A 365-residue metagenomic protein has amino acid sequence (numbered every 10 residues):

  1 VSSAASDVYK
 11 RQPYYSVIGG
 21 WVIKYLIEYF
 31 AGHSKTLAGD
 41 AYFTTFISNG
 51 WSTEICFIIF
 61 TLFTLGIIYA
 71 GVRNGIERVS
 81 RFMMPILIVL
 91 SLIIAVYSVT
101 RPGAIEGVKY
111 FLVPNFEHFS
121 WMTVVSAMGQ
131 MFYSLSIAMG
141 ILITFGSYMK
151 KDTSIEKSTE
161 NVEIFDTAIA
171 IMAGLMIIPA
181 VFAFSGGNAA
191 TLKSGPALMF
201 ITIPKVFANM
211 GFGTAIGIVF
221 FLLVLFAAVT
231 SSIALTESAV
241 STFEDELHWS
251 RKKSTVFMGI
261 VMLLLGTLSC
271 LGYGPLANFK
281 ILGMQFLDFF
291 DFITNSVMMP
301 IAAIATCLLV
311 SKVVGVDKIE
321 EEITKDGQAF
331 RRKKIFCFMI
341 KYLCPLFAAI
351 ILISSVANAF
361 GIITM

Functional and structural regions predicted by a protein language model:
V1-A5, Y9: Single conserved hydrophobic/aromatic residue that forms the stacking wall/gate of nucleotide- or nucleobase-binding
S3, G32-A70, S136-Y148, I218-L222 (+2 more regions): Transmembrane alpha-helical segments of multi-pass small-molecule transport proteins
S16-R73, I105-V125, K193-F200, G274-F289 (+2 more regions): Inter-helical loop and helix-membrane interface segments of multi-pass membrane transporters/permeases
G19-S48, M149-D152, K157, N161-I169 (+3 more regions): Helix-loop-helix connectors at the membrane interface of multi-pass transporters/channels
G50-I55, F165-I171, T214-G217, F226-V229 (+2 more regions): Loop-to-transmembrane helix boundary motifs in multi-pass membrane proteins
E77, R81-V229, K253-S254: Membrane-embedded translocation segments of transport machinery
V229-A234, T255-M258, M262-Y273, D288-E321: Hydrophobic alpha-helical segments of multi-pass membrane transport proteins
L287-L308, R331-M365: A generic transmembrane alpha-helix motif of multi-pass inner-membrane proteins
